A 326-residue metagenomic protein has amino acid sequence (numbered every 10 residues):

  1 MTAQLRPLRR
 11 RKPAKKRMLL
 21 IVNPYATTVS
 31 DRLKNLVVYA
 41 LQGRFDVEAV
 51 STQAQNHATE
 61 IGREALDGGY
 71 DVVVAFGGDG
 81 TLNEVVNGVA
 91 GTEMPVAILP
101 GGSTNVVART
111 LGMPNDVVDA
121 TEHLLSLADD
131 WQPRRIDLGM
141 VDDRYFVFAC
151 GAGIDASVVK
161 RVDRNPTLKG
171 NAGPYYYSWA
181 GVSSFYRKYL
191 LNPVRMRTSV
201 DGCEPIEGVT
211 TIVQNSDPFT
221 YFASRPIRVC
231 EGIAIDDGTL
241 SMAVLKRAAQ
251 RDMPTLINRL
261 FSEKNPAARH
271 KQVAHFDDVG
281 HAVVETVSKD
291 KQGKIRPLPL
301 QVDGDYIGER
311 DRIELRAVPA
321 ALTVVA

Functional and structural regions predicted by a protein language model:
M1-V73, N83: ATP/NTP phosphate-donor binding region
T2-L8, D31, V200-G202, V229-D237 (+1 more regions): ATP/nucleoside-binding phosphotransfer catalytic cores, i.e., glycine-rich phosphate-binding loops
I21, D31, T52, G91-P95 (+1 more regions): Catalytic core of DAGKc-family lipid kinases
V74, A97: Short aromatic-hydrophobic micro-motifs that form the base-stacking/packing surface for donor nucleotide recognition
A75-D79: N-terminal glycine-rich "phosphate-gripper" loop used for MgATP/nucleotide binding and carboxylate activation
T81-M94: Short Gly/Thr/Asp-enriched flexible loops that form oxyanion-binding sites at enzyme active sites
G151, D155, I212-E231, Y306: Glycine-rich phosphate/pyrophosphate-binding beta-alpha loops
P166-Y176, P218-Q250: Gly/Ser/Thr-rich active-site loops/lids in small-molecule metabolic enzymes that frequently grip phosphoryl groups
